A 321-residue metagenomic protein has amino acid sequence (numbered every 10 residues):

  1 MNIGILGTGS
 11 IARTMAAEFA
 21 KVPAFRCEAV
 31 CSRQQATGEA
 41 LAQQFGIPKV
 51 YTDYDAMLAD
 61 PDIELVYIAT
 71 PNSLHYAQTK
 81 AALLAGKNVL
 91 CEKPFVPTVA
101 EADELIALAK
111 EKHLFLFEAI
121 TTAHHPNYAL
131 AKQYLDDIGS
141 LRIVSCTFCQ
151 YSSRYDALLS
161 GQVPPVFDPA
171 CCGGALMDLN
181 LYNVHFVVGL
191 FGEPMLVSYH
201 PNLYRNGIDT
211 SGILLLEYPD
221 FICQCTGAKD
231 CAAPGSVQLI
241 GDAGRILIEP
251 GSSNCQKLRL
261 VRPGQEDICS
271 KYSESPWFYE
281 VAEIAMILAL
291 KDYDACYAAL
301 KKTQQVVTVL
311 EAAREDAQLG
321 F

Functional and structural regions predicted by a protein language model:
M1-F45, L319: N-terminal Rossmann-like dinucleotide-binding module
I3, F45-I106: Beta-loop-alpha module in the N-terminal Rossmann-like domain of NAD(P)-dependent dehydrogenases, especially those
Y51, C91, L116-E118, I248: Hydrophobic residues in well-ordered beta-strands that form the structural core
L65-Y67, D103, E283-F321: C-terminal helix-rich "cap/oligomerization" subdomain common to oxidoreductases
E104-T122, S140-I143: Rossmann-fold dehydrogenase core element
A123-M195, G320: Predominantly a Rossmann-like dinucleotide-binding segment in NAD(P)-dependent oxidoreductases
N183-S253, A282-K291: Contiguous beta-strand/loop segments that form the cofactor/metal-binding neighborhood of enzyme cores
K271-A282, A298: Active-site loop of classical SDR/Rossmann-like NAD(P)-dependent oxidoreductases, centered on the catalytic Tyr-X3-Lys
